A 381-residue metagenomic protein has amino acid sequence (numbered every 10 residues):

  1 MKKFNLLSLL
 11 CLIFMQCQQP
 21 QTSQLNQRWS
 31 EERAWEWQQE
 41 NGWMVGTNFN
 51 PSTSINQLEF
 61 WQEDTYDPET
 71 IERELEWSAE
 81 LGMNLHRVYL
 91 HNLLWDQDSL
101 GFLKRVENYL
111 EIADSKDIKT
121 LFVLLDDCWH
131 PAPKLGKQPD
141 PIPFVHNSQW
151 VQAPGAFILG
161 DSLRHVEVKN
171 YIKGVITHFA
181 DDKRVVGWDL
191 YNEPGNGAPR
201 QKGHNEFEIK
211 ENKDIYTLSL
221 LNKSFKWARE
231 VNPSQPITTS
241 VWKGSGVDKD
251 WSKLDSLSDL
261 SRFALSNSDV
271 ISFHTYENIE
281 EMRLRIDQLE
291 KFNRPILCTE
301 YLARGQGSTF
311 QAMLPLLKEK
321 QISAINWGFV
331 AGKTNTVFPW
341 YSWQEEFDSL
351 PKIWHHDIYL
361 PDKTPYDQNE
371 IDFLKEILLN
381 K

Functional and structural regions predicted by a protein language model:
K2-L9: Sec-dependent signal peptide recognition, specifically the positively charged N-region followed immediately by
M15-Q16: C-terminal motif of bacterial Sec signal peptides marking the signal peptidase cleavage site
Q24-S268, H274, I279-E281, F292 (+7 more regions): Active-site mouth of glycoside hydrolases
L297-E300, A324-G328: Conserved active-site loop/cleft motifs that coordinate metal ions or position small ligands
N335-Q344: C-terminal beta-signal and adjacent terminal beta-strands/loops of Gram-negative outer-membrane beta-barrel proteins
E376-K381: Catalytic domains of carbohydrate-active enzymes that cleave complex glycans
